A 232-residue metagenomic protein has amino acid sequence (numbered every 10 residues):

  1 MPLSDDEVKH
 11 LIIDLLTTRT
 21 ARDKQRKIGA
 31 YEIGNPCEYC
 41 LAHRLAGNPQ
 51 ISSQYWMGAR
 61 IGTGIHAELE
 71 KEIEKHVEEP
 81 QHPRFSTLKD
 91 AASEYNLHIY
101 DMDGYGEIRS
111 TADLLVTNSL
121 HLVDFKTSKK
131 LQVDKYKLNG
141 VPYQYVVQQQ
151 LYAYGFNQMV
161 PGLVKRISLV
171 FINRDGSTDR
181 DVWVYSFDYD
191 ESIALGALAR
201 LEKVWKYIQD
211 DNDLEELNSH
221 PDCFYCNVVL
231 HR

Functional and structural regions predicted by a protein language model:
M1-H121, K129, V133: Metal-dependent nuclease catalytic cores that hydrolyze phosphodiester bonds in DNA/RNA, characterized by
P2-E7, G155-R232: Metal-dependent nuclease catalytic regions and adjoining charged, substrate-binding loops involved in nucleic-acid end
Y55, A59, L138-Y143, E216: Short, charged/polar micro-motifs that form catalytic or ligand-binding hotspots
A67, K71-K75, L138-V170: Metal-dependent nuclease catalytic cores in nucleic-acid-processing enzymes, especially RNase H-like/related
A112, Q150, F224: Residue-level detector of short, conserved catalytic/binding motifs and their immediate flanks
D113, D124, Q148: Acidic active-site catalytic centers that drive phospho-/nucleotidyl reactions and related ester hydrolyses
K126-L131, I172-G176: Short connector loops/turns at beta-strand edges and beta->alpha or beta->beta junctions
V133-L138, R180-V182: Short acidic, glycine/proline-rich loop/turn micro-motifs
